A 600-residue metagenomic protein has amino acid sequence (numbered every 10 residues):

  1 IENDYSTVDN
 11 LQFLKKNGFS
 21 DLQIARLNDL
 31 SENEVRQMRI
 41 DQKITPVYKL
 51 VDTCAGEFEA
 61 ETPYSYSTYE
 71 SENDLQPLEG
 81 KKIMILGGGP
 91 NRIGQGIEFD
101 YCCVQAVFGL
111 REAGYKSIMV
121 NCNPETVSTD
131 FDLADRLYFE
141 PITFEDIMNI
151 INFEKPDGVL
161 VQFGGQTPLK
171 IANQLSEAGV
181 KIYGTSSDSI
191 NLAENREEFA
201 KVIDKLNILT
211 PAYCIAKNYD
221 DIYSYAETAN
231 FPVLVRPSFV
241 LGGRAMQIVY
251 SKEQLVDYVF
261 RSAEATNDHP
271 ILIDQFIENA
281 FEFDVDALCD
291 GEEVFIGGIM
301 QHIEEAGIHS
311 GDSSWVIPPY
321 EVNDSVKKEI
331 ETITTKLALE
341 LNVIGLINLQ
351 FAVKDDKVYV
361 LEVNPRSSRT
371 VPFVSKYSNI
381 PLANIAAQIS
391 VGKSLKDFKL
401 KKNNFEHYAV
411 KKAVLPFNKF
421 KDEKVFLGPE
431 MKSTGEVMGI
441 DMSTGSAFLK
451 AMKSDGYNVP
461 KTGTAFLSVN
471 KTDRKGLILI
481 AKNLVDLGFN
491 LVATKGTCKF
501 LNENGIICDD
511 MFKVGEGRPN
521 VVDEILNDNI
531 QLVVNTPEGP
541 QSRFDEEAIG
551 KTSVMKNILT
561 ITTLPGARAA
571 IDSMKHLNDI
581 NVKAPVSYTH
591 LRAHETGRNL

Functional and structural regions predicted by a protein language model:
I1-N10, L14-G18, E32, D41-P46 (+10 more regions): ATP-dependent carboxylate activation and anion-phosphoryl transfer catalytic cores that bind Mg-ATP to form
D21: Helix-turn-helix DNA-binding elements, focusing on the entry/boundary residues of the two helices that contact DNA
I24-A25: Short alpha-helical "recognition helix" segments of helix-turn-helix
N28, Q37-K43, K49-I208, K217-S224 (+1 more regions): ATP-binding N-terminal substructure of ATP-dependent carboxylate-amine bond-forming enzymes
G87-R92, S238, C289, R366: Conserved phosphate/anionic-ligand binding catalytic regions in large, soluble enzymes, centered on
S224-V233: Acidic/histidine-enriched active-site and ligand-binding environments that engage anionic O-linkages
T589-T596: Conserved small/polar residues in nucleotide/adenosyl-binding loops
